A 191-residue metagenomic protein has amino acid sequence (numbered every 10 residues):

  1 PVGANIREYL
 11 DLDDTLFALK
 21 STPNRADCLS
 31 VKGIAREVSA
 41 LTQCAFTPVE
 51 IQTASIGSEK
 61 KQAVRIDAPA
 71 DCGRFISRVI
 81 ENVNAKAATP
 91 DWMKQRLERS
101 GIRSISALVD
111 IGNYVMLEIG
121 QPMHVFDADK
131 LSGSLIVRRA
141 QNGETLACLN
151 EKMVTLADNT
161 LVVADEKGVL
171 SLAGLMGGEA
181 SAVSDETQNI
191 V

Functional and structural regions predicted by a protein language model:
P1-V191: RNA/tRNA-interacting regions in translation and RNA-turnover enzymes
